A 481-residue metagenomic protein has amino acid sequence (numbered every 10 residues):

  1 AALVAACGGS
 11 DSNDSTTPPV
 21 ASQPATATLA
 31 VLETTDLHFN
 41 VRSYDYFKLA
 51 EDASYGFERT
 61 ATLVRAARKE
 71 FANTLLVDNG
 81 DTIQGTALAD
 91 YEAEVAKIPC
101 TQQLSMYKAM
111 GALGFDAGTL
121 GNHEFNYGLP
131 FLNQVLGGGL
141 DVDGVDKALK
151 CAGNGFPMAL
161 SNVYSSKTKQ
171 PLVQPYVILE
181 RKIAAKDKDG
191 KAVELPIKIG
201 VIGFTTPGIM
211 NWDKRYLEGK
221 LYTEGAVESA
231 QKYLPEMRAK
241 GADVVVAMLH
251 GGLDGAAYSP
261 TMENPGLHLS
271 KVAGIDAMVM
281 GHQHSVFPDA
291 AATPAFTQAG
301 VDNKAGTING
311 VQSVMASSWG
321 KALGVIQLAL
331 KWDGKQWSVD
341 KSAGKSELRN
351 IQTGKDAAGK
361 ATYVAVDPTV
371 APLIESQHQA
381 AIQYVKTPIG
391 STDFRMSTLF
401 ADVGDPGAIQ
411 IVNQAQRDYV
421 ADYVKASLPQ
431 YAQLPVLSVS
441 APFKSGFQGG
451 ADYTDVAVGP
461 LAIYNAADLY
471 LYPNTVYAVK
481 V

Functional and structural regions predicted by a protein language model:
V4-A6: C-terminal motif of bacterial Sec signal peptides marking the signal peptidase cleavage site
D11, T17-T26, F39, Y55-F57 (+2 more regions): Non-catalytic terminal accessory segments
P18-L348, I411-Y419, S427: Acidic, metal/ion-coordinating pockets
